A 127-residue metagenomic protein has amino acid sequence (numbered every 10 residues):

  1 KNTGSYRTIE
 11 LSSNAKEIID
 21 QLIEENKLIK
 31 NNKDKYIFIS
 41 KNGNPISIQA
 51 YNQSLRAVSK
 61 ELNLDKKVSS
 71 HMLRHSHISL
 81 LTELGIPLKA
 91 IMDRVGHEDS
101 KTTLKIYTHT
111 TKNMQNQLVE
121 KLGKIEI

Functional and structural regions predicted by a protein language model:
K1-Y6, S13-A15, K41-N42, E120-I127: C-terminal secondary-structure termini that scaffold catalytic or DNA-interacting sites
T3, S76-S79, T102-T103, T108-T111: Ser/Thr-centric signal marking residues that sit in or immediately flank functional binding/regulatory motifs
I9, E25-Y36, K41-P45, Q49-D93 (+1 more regions): Short, basic (Lys/Arg/His-rich) helix/loop patches that form interaction surfaces in the mid-to-C-terminal regions
A15, Y51, S100-T103: Hydrophobic side chains within well-formed alpha-helices
E17-Q21, T102, Q117: Short, solvent-exposed alpha-helical surface patches in well-structured domains
L84, K105, H109-I127: DNA/chromatin major-groove-contacting recognition/catalytic segments
